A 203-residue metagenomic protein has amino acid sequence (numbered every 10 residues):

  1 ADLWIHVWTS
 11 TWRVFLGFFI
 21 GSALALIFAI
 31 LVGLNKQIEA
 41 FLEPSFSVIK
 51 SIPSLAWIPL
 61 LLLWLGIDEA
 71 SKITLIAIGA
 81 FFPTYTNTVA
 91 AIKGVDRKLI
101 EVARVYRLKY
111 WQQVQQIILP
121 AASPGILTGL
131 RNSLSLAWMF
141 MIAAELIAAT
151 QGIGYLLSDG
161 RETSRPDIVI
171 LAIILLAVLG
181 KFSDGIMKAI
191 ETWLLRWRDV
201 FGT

Functional and structural regions predicted by a protein language model:
A1-F19: Periplasmic/extracellular loop-to-transmembrane helix junction in inner-membrane transport proteins
L16-F46: Transmembrane-helix boundary motif in ABC transporter permease subunits
L26-L31, P59-L60, W64, T84 (+2 more regions): Alpha-helical transmembrane segments of multipass membrane proteins
K36, P124-R131, I170-T203: C-terminal transmembrane helix and the adjacent membrane-cytosol boundary/short C-terminal tail of inner/organellar
S47-P83, A90-A91: Generic hydrophobic transmembrane alpha-helix motif, especially the helices
I52, I92-K98, V102-A122, E162: Short helix-to-coil transition segments within interhelical loops that connect adjacent transmembrane helices
L63, I92, M139-L176, L195 (+1 more regions): Glycine-rich helix-loop "coupling/hinge" segments at transmembrane-helix boundaries in multipass transporters
T74, I78, Y110-A144, L176 (+2 more regions): Transmembrane alpha-helices
